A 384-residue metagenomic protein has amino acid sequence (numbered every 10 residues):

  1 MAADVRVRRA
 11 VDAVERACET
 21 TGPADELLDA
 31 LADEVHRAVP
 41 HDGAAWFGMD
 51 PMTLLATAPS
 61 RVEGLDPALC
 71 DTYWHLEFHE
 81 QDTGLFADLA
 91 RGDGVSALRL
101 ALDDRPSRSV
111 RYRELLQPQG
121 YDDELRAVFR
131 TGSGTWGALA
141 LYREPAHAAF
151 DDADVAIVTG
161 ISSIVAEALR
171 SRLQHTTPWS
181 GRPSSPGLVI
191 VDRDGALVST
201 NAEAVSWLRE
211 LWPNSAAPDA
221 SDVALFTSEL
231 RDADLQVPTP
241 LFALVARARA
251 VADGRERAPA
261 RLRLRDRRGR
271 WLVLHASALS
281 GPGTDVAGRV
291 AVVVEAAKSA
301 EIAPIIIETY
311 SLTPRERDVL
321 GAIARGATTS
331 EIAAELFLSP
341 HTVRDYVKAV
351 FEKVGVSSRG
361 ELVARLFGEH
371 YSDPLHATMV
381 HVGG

Functional and structural regions predicted by a protein language model:
A2-A153, I157-S163, E167, S171 (+1 more regions): Regulatory input/activation interfaces that engage signals or partners
L169-P183: Short alpha-helical interdomain "coupling" segment at the junction between an upstream regulatory sensor module
S184-L262: PAS-family sensory domains
V237-A297: PAS-family sensory/regulatory modules and their coupling/dimerization elements
T313, R325-E361, G383-G384: Recognition helix of helix-turn-helix DNA-binding domains
R315-V319: The N-cap/first-turn positions of alpha helices within or immediately adjacent to helix-turn-helix DNA-binding domains
R359-H370: Short, basic, alpha-helical segments at the C-terminal edge of helix-turn-helix-like DNA-binding modules
G368-G384: …primarily DNA-binding HTH/wHTH and HhH modules…
